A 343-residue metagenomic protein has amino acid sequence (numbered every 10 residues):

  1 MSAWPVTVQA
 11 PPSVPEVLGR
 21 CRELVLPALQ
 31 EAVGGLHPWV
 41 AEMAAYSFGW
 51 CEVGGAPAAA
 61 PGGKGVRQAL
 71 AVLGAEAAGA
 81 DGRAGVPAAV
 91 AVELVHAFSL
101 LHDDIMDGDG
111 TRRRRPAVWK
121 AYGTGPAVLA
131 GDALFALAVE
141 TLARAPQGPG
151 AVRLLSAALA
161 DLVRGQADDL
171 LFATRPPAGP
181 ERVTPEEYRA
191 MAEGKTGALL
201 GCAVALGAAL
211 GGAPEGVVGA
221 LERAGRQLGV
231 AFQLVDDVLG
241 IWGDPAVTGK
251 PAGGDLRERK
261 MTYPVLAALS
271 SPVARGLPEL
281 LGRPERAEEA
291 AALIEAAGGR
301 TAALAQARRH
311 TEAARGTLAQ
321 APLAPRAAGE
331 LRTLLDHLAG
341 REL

Functional and structural regions predicted by a protein language model:
M1-V95, L101, I105-K120, D169-R182 (+2 more regions): Conserved N-terminal diphosphate/IPP-binding helix and adjacent helical/loop segment of trans-prenyltransferase domains
V14, V25, W39-V40, V66 (+7 more regions): Hydrophobic side chains within well-formed alpha-helices
P15, A297-R308, T317-P325: Short, flexible active-site recognition loops that position polar ligands and cofactors
Q30, G34-V40, A60-K64, L129 (+1 more regions): All-alpha helical catalytic cores of prenyl diphosphate-utilizing isoprenoid enzymes
A41-A91, L137-A143, P185-L228, P264-S270 (+1 more regions): Alpha-helical phosphate/pyrophosphate-handling elements in metalloenzyme active cores
A59, R112-L134, A178-T196, G219-R223 (+2 more regions): Divalent-cation-assisted or electrostatically stabilized phosphate/pyrophosphate-binding catalytic cores
L94, S156-Q166, A224-L234, R283-E295 (+1 more regions): Short, mixed-charge aromatic SLiMs
S99-L100, G229-Q233, A267: Alpha-helical transmembrane segments of multi-pass membrane proteins
